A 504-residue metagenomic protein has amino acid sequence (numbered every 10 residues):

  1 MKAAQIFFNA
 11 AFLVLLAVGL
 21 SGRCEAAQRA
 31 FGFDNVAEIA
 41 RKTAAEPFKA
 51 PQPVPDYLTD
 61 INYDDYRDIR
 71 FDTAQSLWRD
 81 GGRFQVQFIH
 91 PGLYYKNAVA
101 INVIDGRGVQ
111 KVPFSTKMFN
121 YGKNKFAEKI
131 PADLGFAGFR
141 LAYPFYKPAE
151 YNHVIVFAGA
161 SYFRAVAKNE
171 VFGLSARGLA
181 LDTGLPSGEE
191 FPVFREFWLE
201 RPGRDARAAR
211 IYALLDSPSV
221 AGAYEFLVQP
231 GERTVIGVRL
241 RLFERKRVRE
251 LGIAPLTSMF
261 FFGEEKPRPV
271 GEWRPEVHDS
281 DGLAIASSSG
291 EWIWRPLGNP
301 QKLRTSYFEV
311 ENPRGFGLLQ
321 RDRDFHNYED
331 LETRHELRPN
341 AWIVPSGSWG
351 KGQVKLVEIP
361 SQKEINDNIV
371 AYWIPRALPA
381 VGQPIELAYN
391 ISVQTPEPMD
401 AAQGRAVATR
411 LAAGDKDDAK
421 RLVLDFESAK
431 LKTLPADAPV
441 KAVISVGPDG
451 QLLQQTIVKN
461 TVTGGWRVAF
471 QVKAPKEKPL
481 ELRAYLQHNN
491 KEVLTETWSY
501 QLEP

Functional and structural regions predicted by a protein language model:
M1-A11: Bacterial N-terminal signal peptides that target proteins for export
N9-G19: Bacterial N-terminal signal peptides
L20-A26: Sec/Tat signal peptide C-region and signal peptidase I cleavage site
A27-Y63, R67-D72, I89, L93 (+1 more regions): Terminal accessory/anchoring regions of large secretory-pathway or extracellular enzymes
F33-S187: Solvent-exposed N-terminal domain segments of exported/luminal and surface proteins
D64, V156, E170, R249 (+3 more regions): A contiguous, surface-exposed recognition patch within enzymatic or periplasmic domains that forms
G173-G231, G347-E358, Q362, N366: Extended, loop-rich substrate-binding clefts of extracytoplasmic carbohydrate-active enzymes
A213-M259: Acidic, contiguous internal or C-terminal segments within carbohydrate-active enzymes that form a structured patch used
